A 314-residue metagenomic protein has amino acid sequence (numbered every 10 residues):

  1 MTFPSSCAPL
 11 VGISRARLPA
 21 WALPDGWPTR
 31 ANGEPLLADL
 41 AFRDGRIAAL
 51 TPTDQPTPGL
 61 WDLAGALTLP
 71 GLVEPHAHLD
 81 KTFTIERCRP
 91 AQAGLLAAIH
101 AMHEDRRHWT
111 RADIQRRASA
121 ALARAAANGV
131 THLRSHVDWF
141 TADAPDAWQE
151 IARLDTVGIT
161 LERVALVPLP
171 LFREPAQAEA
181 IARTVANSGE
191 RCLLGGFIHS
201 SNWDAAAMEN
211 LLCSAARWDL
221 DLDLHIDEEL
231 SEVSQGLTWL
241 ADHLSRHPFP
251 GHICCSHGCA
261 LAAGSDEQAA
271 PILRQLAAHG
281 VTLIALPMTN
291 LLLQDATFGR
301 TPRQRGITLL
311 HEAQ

Functional and structural regions predicted by a protein language model:
M1-P56: N-terminal metal-binding scaffold of metallo-dependent hydrolase/deaminase domains
F3-R15, D44, D54-A93: Replace "His-x-His-based motif
L40, G45, G65, H76 (+5 more regions): Divalent metal-coordination and catalytic microenvironments
P70-T82, V137, D221-L230: Histidine-centered catalytic micro-motifs
I85-H136, A142-T156, A180-A186: Alpha-helical scaffold segments that flank or form the walls of functional sites
A101-R116, V164-A176, F197-N202: Active-site mouth loops of central-metabolism enzymes
D146-V157, E174-T282, F298-Q314: Histidine/acidic residue-rich metal-binding segments in metalloenzymes
